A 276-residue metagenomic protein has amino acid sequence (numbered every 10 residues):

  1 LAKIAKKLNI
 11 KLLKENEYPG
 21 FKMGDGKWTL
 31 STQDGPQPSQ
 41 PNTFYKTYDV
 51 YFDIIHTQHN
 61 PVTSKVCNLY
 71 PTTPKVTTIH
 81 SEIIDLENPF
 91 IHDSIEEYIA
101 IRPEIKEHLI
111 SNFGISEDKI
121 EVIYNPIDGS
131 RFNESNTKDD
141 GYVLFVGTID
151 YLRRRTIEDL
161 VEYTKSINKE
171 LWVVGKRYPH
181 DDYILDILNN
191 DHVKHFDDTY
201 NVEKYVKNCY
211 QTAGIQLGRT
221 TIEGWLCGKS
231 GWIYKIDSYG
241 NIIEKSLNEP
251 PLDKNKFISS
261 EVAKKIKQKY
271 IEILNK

Functional and structural regions predicted by a protein language model:
L1-T43, D49, R177-H180: N-terminal strand-loop element at the rim of the active site of nucleotide-sugar-dependent glycosyltransferases
S39, K245-K276: A charged, aromatic-enriched C-terminal amphipathic alpha-helix characteristic of glycosyltransferases across folds
P41, R177-D181, V193-V206, G218-R219: Conserved active-site histidine-acidic residue motif and adjacent donor-binding/catalytic loop of glycosyltransferases
D49, L69, V76-I79, D85-A100: A conserved, positively charged/aromatic
T57-V62, I79, L217: Short His-centered aromatic/hydrophobic patch
E104, P126: Carbohydrate-associated surface elements
D139-L185: Conserved catalytic-core segment of nucleotide-activated headgroup transferases in glycan assembly
K204-L217, K229-S230: Acidic donor-binding loop of glycosyltransferase active sites
